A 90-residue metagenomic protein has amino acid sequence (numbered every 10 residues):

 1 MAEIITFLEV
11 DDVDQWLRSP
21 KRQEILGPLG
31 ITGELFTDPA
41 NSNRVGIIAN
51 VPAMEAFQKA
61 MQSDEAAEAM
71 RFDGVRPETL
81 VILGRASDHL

Functional and structural regions predicted by a protein language model:
M1-L90: Short S/T/G/P-rich N-terminal loop/turn motif that feeds into the first structured element of a domain
